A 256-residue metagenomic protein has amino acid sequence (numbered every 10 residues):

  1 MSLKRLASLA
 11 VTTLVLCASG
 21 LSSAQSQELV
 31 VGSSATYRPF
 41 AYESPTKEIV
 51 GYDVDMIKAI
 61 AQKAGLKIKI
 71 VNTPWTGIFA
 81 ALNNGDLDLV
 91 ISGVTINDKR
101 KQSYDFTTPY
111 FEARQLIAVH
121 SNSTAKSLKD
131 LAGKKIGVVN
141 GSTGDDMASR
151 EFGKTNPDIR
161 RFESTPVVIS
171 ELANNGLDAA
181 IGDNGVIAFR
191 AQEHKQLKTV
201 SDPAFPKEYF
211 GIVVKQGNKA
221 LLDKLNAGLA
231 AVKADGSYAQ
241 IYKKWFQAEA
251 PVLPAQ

Functional and structural regions predicted by a protein language model:
S26-G93, D235: Extracytoplasmic small-molecule ligand-binding "clamshell" domains of the periplasmic binding protein/Venus flytrap
A35, F111-V119, A188-N226, A248-Q256: Periplasmic-binding protein-like
E43, I57-L66, G144-F162, A191-K195 (+1 more regions): Ligand-binding cleft/hinge of the Venus flytrap
I60, L82-N83, L131, E171-A173 (+2 more regions): Hydrophobic residues within well-ordered alpha-helices
L66-K67, N83-S92, K134-K135, S164 (+2 more regions): Alpha-to-beta junction loops
K67-P74, V138, N156-T165: Short beta-strand-to-loop elements that line the ligand-binding cleft of bilobed periplasmic-binding protein-like
G77-A80, V94-Q102, S149-R150, E171-N174 (+1 more regions): A ligand-binding cleft/hinge motif common to bilobed small-molecule-binding domains
V119-I136: Flexible hinge/capping segments at coil-to-helix
